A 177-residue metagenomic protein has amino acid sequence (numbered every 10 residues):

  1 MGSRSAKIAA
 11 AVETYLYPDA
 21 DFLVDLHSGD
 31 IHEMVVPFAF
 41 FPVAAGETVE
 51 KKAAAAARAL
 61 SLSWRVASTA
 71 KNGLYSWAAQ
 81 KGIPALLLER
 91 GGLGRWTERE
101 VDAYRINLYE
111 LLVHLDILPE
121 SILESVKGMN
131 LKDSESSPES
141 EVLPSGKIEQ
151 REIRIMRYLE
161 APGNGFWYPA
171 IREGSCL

Functional and structural regions predicted by a protein language model:
M1-L177: Structured catalytic-domain cores with a bias toward divalent-metal coordination
